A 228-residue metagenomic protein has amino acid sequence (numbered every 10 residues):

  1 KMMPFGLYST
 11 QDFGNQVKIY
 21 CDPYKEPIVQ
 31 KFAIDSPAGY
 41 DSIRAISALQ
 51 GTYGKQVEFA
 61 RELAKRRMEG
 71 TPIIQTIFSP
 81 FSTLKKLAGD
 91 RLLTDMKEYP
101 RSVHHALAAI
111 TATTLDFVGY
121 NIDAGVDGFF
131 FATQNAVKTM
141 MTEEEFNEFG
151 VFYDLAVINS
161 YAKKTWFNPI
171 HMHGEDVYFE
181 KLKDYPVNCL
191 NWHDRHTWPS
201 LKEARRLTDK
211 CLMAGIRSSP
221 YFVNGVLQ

Functional and structural regions predicted by a protein language model:
M3-Y8, M172-D176: Short, solvent-exposed turn/loop segments enriched in Gly/Ser/Thr/Pro and often Arg
F5-I46, E62, E69-G70: A contiguous, low-structure linker/loop signature
Y24-V29, I46-Q228: Active-site loop segments of alpha/beta catalytic cores
